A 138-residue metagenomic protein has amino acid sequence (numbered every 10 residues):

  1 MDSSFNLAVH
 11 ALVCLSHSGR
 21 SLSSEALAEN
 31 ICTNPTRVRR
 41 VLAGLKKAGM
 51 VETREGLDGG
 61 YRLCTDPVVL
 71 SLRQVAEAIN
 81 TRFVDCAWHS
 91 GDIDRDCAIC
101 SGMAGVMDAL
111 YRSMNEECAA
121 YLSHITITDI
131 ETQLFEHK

Functional and structural regions predicted by a protein language model:
M1-T33, R62: N-terminal helix-turn-helix DNA-binding core of bacterial DNA-binding proteins
S21-S23, E52, T128: Short, structured loop/turn "capping" segments at alpha-beta junctions
S24, E55, N80-V84: Solvent-exposed interaction patches of small proteins and small membrane subunits
T36: Key DNA-contact positions within bacterial/archaeal DNA-binding proteins
V41-K46: Basic amphipathic alpha-helical segments that dock to polyanions
A48-C64: Beta-hairpin "wing" of winged helix-turn-helix
C64-K138: Non-DNA-binding regulatory cores of transcription-related proteins, predominantly C-terminal effector-binding
